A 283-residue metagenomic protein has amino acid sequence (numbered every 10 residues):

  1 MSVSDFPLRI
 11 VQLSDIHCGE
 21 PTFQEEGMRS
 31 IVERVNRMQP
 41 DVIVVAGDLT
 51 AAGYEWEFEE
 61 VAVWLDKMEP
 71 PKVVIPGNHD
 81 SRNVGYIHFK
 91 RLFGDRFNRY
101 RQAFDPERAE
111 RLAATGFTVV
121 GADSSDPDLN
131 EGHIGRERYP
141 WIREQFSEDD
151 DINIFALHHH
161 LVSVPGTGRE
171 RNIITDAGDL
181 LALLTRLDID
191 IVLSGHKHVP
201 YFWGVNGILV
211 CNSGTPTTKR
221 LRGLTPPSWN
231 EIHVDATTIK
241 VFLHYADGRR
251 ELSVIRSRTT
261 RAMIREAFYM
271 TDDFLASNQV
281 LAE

Functional and structural regions predicted by a protein language model:
M1-K67, V84, D105-E107, W141 (+1 more regions): N-terminal active-site segment of His-dependent metallophosphoesterases
S2-V11, E110-G121, S147-I152, V205-V210: Beta-strand-turn-beta hairpins that frame and shape the catalytic cleft of phosphate-ester-processing enzymes
Q12-S14, I43-D48, K72-N78, D123 (+3 more regions): Active-site neighborhood of phospho(di)ester-bond hydrolases with catalytic His/Asp-centered motifs
G19-T22, A51-W56, N78-I87, P127-N130 (+3 more regions): Active-site environment of divalent metal-dependent phosphoester hydrolases
E59-W141, L183-T185, E231: Extended active-site neighborhood of metal-dependent phosphoesterases/phosphodiesterases
D149-G166: Short acidic, glycine-rich surface-loop motifs adjacent to enzyme active sites
R169-F242: Conserved beta-sheet core of the metallophosphoesterase superfamily
A236-E283: A short C-terminal boundary segment appended to hydrolase-like catalytic domains
